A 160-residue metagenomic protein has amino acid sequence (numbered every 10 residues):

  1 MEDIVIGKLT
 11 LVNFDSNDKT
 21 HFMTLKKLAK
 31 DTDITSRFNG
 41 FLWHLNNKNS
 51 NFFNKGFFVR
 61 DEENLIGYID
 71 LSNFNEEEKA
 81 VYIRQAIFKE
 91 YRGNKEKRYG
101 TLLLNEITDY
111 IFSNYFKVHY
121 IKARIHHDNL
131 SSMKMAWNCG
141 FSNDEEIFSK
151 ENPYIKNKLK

Functional and structural regions predicted by a protein language model:
M1-K48: A short, well-structured alpha-helix characteristic of acyl/acetyltransferase catalytic modules
D15, N73-N75, E145: Short, low-complexity Ser/Thr-rich regulatory SLiMs
S36-R92, Y110: Acetyl-CoA-dependent GNAT
N54, F116-V118: Short, high-confidence coil segments that cap the C-terminus of an alpha-helix and link into the following beta-strand
K95-Y110, K134-N138: Conserved acetyl-CoA-binding loop-helix of GNAT-fold acetyltransferases
F116, N138-C139: Structural motif
I121-M133: Conserved beta-strand-loop-alpha-helix junction that forms the acyl-donor binding cleft
K122-R124, G140-K156: Conserved catalytic-core motifs of GNAT/GCN5-like acyltransferases
